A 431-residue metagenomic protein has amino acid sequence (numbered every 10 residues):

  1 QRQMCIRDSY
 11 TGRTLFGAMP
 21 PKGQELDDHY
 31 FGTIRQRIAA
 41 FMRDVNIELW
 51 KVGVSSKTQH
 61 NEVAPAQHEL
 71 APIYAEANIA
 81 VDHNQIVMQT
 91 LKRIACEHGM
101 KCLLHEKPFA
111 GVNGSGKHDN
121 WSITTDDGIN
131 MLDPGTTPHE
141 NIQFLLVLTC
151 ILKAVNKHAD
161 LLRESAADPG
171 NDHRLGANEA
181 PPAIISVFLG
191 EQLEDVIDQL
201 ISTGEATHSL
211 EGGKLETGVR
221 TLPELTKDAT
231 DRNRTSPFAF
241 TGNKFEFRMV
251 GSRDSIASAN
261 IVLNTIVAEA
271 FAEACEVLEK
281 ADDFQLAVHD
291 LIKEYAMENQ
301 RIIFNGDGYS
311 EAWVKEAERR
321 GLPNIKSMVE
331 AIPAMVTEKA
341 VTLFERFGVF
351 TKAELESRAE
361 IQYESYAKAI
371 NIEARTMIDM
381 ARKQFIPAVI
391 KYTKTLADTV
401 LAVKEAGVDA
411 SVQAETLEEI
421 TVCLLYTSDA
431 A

Functional and structural regions predicted by a protein language model:
Q1, P65-E69, H105-S122, N171-L175: Beta-rich nucleic-acid/ligand-interaction surfaces
R2-D8, Y426-A430: Conserved small/polar residues in nucleotide/adenosyl-binding loops
R7-L15, M42-V63: Conserved oxyanion/phosphate-binding beta-strand-loop segments in alpha/beta enzyme cores
Y10-H29, H60-L70, M249: Residues forming anionic-ligand binding surfaces in small-molecule and nucleic-acid pockets of primarily soluble enzymes
T11-R13, I79-C96, I123-V155, A257-V262 (+1 more regions): Helical (often loop-to-helix) elements that flank the catalytic cores of nucleotide-handling enzymes
Q24-V54, L70-A75, K92-C96, M100: Accessory "access/gating" subregions that flank catalytic or transport cores
F41, E48-K51, I94, F109 (+4 more regions): Acidic, glycine-enriched catalytic cores built around paired aspartates
T58-Q59, K101-F109: A short glycine-rich, hydrophobically flanked beta-strand micro-motif that places a catalytic Asp/Glu for divalent metal
